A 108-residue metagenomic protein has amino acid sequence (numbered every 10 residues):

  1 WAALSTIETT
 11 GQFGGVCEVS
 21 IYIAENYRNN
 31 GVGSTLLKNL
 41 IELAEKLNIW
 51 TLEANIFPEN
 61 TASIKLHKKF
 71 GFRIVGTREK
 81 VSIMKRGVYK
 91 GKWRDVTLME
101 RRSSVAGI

Functional and structural regions predicted by a protein language model:
W1-N26, L37, R102-S104: Acetyl-CoA-dependent GNAT
T10-G14, G31, T35, P58 (+2 more regions): Residues at secondary-structure transition points
C17, K80-I108: C-terminal "cap" of GNAT-fold acetyltransferases
V19, L52-A54, M99: A structural signal for short, well-ordered beta-strand segments
I23, N29-K46, I64-K69: Conserved acetyl-CoA-binding loop-helix of GNAT-fold acetyltransferases
R28, A54-I64: Conserved beta-strand-loop-alpha-helix junction that forms the acyl-donor binding cleft
A44-I56: Conserved GNAT acetyl-CoA-binding A-motif
E53-I56, K68, R73-K90: Conserved catalytic-core motifs of GNAT/GCN5-like acyltransferases
